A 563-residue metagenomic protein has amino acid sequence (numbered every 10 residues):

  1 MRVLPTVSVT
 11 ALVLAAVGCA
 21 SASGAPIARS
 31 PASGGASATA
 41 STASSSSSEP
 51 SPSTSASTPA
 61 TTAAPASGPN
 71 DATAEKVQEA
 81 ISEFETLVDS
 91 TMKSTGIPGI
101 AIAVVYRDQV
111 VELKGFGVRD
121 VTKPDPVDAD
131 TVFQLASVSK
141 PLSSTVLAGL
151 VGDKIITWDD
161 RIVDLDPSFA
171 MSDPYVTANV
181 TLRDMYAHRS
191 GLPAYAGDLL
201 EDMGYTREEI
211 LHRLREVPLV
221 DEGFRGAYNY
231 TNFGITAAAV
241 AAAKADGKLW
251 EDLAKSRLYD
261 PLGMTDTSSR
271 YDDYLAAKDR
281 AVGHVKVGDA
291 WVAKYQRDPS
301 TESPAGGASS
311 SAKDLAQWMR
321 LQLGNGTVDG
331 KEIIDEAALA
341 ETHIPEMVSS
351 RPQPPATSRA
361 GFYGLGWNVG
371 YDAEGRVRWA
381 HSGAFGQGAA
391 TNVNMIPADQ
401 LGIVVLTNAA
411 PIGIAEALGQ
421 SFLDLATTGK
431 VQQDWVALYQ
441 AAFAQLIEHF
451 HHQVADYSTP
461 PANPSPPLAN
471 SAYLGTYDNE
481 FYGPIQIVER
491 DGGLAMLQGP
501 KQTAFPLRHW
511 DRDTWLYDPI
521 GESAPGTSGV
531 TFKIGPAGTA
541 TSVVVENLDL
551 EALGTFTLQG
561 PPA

Functional and structural regions predicted by a protein language model:
M1-S8: Bacterial N-terminal signal peptides that target proteins for export
A15-G18: C-terminal motif of bacterial Sec signal peptides marking the signal peptidase cleavage site
A20-A22: Bacterial signal peptide processing site
G34-T62: Extracellular mucin-like PTS domains
P59, Q353, Q420-A563: Peripheral terminal and inter-domain segments
A74-F133, G152-T157, L165, A170-S172 (+3 more regions): Short, conserved catalytic-motif segment at the N-terminal edge
F116-D120, D173-V393: Short, surface-exposed loop or secondary-structure junction motifs that flank catalytic or metal-binding residues
T391-M395, D399-N408, S542-V545: Short, well-ordered beta-strand elements
